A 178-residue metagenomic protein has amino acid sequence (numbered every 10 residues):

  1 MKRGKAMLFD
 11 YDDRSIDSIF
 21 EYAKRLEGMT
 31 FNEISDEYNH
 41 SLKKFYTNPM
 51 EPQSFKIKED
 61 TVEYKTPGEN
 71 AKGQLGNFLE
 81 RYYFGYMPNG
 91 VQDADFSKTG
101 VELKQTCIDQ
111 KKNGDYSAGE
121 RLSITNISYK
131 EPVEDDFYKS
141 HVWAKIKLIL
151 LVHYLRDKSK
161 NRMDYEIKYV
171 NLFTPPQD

Functional and structural regions predicted by a protein language model:
M1-S97, E102-D178: Nucleic-acid endonuclease domains
